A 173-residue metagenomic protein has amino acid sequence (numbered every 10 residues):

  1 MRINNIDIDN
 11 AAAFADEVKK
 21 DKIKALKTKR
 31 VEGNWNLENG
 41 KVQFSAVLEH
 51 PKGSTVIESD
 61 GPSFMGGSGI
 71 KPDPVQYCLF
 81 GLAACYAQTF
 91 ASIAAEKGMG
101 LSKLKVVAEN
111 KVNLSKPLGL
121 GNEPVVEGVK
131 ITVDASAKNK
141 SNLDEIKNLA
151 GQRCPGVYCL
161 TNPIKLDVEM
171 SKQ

Functional and structural regions predicted by a protein language model:
M1-F80, S92-Q173: Extended beta-strand/beta-hairpin segments
L82-Y86: Alpha-helical metal-binding/catalytic segments enriched in His/Glu/Asp
T89: Extracellular/periplasmic metallocenter environments
